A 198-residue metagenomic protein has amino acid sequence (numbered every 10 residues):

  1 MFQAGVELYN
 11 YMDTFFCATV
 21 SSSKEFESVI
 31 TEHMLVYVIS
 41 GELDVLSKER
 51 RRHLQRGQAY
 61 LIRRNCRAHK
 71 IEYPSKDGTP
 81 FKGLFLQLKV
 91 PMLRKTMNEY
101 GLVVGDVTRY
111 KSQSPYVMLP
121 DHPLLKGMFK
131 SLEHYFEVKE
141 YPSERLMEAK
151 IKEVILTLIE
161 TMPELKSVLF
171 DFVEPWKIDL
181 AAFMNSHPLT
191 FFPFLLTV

Functional and structural regions predicted by a protein language model:
E7-D106: N-terminal regulatory/effector-sensing and dimerization cores that precede helix-turn-helix DNA-binding domains
C17-T19, T161-L169: Short, Lys/Arg-enriched N-terminal segment that forms or immediately precedes the first helix of a structured domain
R52, Y141-A149: Short, solvent-exposed positions on alpha-helices
G57, V154, F194-V198: Append "Primarily bacterial transcriptional regulators
T96, L158-M162: Hydrophobic recognition helices of helix-based DNA-binding modules
L102-K130: Aromatic/histidine-rich interaction motifs
L119-H134, E148-K152, S167-P193: A short, Lys/Arg-enriched amphipathic alpha-helix from helix-turn-helix/homeodomain DNA-binding modules
E133, E137, I155-I159: Short amphipathic alpha-helical interface segments enriched in basic and hydrophobic/aromatic residues, used as
